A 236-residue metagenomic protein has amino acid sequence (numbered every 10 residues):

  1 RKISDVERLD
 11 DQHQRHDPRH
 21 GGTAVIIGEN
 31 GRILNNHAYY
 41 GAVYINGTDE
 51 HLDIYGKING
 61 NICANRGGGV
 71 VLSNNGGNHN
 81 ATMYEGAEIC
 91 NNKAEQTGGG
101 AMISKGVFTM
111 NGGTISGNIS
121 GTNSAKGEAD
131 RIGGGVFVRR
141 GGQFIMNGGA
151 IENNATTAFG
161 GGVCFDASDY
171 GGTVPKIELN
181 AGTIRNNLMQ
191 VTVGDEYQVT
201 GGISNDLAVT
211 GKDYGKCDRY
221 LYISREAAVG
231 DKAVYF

Functional and structural regions predicted by a protein language model:
R1-I62, R66, V70-K93, A101-K126 (+4 more regions): Surface-exposed loop/turn motifs in large extracellular/passenger domains
G161: Residue-level detector of short, conserved catalytic/binding motifs and their immediate flanks
